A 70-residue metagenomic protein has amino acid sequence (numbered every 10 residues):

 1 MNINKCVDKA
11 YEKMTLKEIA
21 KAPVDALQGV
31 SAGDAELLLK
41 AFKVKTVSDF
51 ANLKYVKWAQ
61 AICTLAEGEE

Functional and structural regions predicted by a protein language model:
M1-E70: Compact, charge-rich alpha-helical regulatory domains located at protein termini
